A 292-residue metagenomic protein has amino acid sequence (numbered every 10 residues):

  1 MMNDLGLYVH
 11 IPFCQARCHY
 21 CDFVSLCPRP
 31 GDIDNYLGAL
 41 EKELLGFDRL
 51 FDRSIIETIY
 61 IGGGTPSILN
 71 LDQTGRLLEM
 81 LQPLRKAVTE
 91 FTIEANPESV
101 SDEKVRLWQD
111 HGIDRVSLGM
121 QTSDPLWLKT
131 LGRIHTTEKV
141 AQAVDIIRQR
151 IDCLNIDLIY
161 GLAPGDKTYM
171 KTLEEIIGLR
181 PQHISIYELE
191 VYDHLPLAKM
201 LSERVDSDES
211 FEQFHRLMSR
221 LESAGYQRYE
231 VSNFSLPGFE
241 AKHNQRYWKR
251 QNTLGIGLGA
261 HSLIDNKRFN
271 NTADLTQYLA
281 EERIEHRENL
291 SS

Functional and structural regions predicted by a protein language model:
M2-D4, S25-R49, I55-S292: C-terminal scaffold of the Radical SAM
L7-H10: Short active-site neighborhood of thiol/selenol oxidoreductases, capturing the structured segment around
P12-S25: Local cysteine-cluster metal-coordination motifs and their immediate loop/turn environment, predominantly Fe-S cluster
